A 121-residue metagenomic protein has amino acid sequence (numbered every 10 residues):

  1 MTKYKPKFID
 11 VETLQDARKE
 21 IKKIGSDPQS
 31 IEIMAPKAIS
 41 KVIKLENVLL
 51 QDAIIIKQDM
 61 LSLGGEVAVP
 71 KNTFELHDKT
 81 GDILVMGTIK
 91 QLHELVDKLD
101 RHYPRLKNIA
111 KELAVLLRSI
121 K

Functional and structural regions predicted by a protein language model:
T2-P36, T80, A110-K121: N-terminal amphipathic alpha-helix/helix-capping segment at the start of soluble metabolic enzymes
I33-V48: Short glycine-/aliphatic-rich beta-strand segments at the starts of folded cytosolic domains
Q51-D52: Phosphorylation-prone, low-complexity intrinsically disordered regions
M60: Conserved, mostly hydrophobic/aromatic
G64-E66: A short, structured beta-strand/loop element
V69-N72: Flexible, glycine/charged-enriched surface loops at secondary-structure junctions
E75-K90: A generic structural motif
K90-K121: Non-catalytic propeptide/linker segments at domain boundaries
